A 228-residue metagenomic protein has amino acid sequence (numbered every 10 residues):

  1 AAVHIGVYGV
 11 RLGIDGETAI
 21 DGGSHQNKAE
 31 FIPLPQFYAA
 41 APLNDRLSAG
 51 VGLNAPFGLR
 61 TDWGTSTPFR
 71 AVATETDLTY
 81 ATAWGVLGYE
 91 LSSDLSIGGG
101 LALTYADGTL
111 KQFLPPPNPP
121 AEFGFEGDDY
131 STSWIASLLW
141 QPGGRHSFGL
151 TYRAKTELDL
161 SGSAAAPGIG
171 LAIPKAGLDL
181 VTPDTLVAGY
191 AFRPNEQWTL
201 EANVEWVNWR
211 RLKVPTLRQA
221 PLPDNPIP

Functional and structural regions predicted by a protein language model:
A1-G13: Transmembrane beta-strand segments of Gram-negative outer membrane beta-barrel proteins
L12-I14, N27-K28: A short, glycine/small-residue-rich beta-strand->loop->alpha-helix junction that serves as a flexible
E17-S24, F31-P228: Outer-membrane beta-barrel porins/channels
